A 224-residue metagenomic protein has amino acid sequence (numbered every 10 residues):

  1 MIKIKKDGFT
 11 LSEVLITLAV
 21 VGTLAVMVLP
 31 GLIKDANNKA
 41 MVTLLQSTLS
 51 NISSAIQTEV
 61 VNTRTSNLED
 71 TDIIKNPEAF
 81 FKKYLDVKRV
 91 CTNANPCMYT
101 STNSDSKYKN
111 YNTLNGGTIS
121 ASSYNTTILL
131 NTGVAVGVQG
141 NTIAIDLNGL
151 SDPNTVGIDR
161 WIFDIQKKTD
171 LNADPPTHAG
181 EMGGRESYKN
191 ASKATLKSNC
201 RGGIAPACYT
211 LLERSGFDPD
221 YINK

Functional and structural regions predicted by a protein language model:
M1-G8, K224: Short, Lys/Arg-enriched, disordered terminal segments
K5-N37: N-terminal single-pass transmembrane signal-anchor helix
M27, K39, S47, N51 (+2 more regions): A generic structural micro-environment signature that highlights single residues at secondary-structure boundaries
N38-L68, I73-E78: Membrane-proximal N-terminal amphipathic helix
D72-K224: Intrinsically disordered, low-complexity regions enriched in Pro/Ser/Thr/Gly and acidic residues
